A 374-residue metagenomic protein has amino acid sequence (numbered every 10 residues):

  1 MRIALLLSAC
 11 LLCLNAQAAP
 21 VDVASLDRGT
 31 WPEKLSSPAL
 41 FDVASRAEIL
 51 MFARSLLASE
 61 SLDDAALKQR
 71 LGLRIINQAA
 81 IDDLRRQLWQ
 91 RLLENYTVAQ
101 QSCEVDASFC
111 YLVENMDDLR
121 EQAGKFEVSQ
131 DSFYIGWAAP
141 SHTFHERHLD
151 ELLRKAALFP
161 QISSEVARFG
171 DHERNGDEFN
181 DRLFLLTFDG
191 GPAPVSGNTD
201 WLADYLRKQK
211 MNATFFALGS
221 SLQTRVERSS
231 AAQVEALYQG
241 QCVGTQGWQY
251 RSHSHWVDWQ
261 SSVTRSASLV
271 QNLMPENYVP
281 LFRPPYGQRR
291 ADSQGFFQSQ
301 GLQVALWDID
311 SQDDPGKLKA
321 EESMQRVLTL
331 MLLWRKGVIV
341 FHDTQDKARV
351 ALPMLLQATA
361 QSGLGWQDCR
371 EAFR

Functional and structural regions predicted by a protein language model:
R2-L185, G197, D204-A213, R335-R374: Terminal accessory/targeting
P20-L50, A291, F296-W334: Active-site-adjacent pocket scaffolds in enzyme catalytic domains
M116, E121, V128, S132-G136 (+6 more regions): Metal-dependent polysaccharide deacetylase catalytic core of the NodB/CE4 family, i.e., the active-site-bearing domain
F159, E165-A167, E173, L202 (+6 more regions): Mixed-charge, polar/low-complexity N-terminal
P160-D177, V195-G197, H253-Q271, M324-V327: Short, composition-biased local secondary-structure segments
A267-L269, T329-L330, L364, A372-R374: Short, intrinsically disordered/low-complexity patches at protein termini and at juxtamembrane boundaries
